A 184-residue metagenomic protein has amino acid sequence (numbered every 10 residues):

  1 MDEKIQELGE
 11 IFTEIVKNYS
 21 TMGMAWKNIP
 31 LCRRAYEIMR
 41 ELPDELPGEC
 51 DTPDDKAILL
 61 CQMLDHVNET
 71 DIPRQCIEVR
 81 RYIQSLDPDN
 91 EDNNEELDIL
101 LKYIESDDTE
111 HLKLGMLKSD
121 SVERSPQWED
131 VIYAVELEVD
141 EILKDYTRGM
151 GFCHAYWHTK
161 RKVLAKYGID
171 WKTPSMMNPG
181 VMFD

Functional and structural regions predicted by a protein language model:
Q6-K17, R33-R40, D51-D65: Amphipathic alpha-helical repeat scaffolds of TPR domains
N18-P30, D44-D51, E69-P73, E91 (+1 more regions): Charged, low-complexity interaction regions
C61, L137-L164: Acidic, low-complexity, intrinsically disordered interaction modules
D65-Q75, S106: Alpha-helical linker/edge segments of TPR/alpha-solenoid repeat scaffolds and analogous pre-/post-domain helices
C76-P88: TPR/TPR-like (Sel1-like) alpha-helical repeat modules
D87-G115: Long amphipathic alpha-helical scaffold segments
S106-L137: Basic, amphipathic alpha-helix used for nucleic-acid engagement in HTH/winged-helix/SANT-Myb modules and analogous
G168: Aromatic-residue-lined binding/catalytic grooves and analogous aromatic/hydrophobic interfacial grooves in multimeric
